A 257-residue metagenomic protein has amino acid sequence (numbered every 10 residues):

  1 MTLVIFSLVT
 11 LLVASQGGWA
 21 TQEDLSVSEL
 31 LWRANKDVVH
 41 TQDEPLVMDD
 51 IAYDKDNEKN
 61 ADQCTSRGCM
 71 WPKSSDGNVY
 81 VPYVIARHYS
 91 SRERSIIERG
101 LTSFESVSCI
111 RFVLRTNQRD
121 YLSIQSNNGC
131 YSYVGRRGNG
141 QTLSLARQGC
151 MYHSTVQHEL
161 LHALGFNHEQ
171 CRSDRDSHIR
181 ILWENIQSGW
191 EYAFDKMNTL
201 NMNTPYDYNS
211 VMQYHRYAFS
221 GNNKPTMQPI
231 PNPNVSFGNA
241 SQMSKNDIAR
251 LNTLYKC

Functional and structural regions predicted by a protein language model:
T2-C257: Zinc-dependent metalloendopeptidases
